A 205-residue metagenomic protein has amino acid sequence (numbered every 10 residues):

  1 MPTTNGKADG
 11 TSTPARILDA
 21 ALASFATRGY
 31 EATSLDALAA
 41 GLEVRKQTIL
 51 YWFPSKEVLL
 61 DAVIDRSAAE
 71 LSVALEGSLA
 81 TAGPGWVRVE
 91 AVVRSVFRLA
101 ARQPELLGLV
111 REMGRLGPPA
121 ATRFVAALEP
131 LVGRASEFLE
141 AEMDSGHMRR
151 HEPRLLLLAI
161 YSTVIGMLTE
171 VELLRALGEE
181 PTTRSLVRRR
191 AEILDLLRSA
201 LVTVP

Functional and structural regions predicted by a protein language model:
M1-T3, R98, R102, V132-S145 (+2 more regions): C-terminal peripheral helix-coil segments that are non-catalytic and often amphipathic
P2-N5, D61-A91, V132-F138: Amphipathic alpha-helical linker/stalk segments
T13-R16, A20, S24-V58, A62: Helix-turn-helix
Y30-E31, P119, M148: Conserved hydrophobic residue
A62, E76-E105, P153-I160, V187-R190: Hydrophobic alpha-helical connector segments
V87, T122-A127, M143-Y161: All-alpha amphipathic helical-bundle segments outside canonical DNA-binding/catalytic cores that form hydrophobic
R88, A100-T122, E170-L177: Amphipathic alpha-helical segments used for helix-helix packing
V93-V96, L109-M113, I160, V164 (+1 more regions): Short alpha-helical scaffolding segments that buttress acidic/His motifs in well-ordered protein cores
